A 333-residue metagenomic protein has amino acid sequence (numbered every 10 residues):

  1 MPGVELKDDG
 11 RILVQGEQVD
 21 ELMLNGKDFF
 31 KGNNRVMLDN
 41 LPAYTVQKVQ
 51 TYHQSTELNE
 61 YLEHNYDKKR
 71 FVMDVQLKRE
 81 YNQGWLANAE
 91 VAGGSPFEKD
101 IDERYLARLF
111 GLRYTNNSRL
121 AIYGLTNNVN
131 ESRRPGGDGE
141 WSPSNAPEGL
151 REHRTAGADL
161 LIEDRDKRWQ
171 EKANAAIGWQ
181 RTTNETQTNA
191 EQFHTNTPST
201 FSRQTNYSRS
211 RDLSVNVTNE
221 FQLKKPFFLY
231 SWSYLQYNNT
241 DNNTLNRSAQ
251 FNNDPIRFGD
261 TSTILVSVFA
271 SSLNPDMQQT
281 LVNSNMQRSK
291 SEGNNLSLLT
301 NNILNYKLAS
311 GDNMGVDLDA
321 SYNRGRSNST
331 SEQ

Functional and structural regions predicted by a protein language model:
M1-F30, K48, L58-D67, K78: Extracytoplasmic beta-strand/coil segments of soluble accessory domains associated with Gram-negative outer-membrane
P2-E5, H53, T115-S118: Conserved NTP-handling cores and scaffolds of large molecular machines
L6-K7, V46, L120, N313: Secondary-structure boundary/capping residues
Q18, L41, E131: Short Asp/Glu-rich motifs
D28-S55, Y105-R108, N116: Short acidic/polar hinge/loop motifs at secondary-structure boundaries that mediate gating or recognition
G32-R35, S55-E103, N117-Q333: Primarily recognizes Gram-negative and organellar outer-membrane beta-barrels
